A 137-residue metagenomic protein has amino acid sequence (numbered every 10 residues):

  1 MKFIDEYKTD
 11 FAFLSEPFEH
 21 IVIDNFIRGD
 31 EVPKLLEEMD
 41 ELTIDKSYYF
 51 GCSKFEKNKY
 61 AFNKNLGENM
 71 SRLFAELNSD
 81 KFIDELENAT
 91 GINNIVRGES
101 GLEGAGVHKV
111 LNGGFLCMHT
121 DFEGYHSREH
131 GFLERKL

Functional and structural regions predicted by a protein language model:
M1-F11, E129-K136: Conserved double-stranded beta-helix
F3-T90: Non-heme Fe(II)/2-oxoglutarate
L66-E76, F82-L137: Catalytic core of non-heme Fe(II) oxygenases with the double-stranded beta-helix
